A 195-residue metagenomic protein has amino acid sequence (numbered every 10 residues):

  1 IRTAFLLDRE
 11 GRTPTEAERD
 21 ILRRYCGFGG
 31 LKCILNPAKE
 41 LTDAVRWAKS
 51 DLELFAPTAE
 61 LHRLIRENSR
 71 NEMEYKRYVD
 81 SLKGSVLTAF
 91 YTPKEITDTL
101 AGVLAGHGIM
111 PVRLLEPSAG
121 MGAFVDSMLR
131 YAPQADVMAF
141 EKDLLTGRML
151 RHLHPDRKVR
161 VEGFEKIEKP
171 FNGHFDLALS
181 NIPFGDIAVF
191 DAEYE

Functional and structural regions predicted by a protein language model:
I1-E195: Class I S-adenosyl-L-methionine-dependent methyltransferase catalytic core
